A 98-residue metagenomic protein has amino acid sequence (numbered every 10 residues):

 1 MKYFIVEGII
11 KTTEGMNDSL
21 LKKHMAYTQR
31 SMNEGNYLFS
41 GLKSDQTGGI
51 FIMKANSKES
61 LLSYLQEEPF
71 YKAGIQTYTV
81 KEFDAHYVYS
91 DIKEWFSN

Functional and structural regions predicted by a protein language model:
M1-N98: Conserved, structured core segments of small domains
